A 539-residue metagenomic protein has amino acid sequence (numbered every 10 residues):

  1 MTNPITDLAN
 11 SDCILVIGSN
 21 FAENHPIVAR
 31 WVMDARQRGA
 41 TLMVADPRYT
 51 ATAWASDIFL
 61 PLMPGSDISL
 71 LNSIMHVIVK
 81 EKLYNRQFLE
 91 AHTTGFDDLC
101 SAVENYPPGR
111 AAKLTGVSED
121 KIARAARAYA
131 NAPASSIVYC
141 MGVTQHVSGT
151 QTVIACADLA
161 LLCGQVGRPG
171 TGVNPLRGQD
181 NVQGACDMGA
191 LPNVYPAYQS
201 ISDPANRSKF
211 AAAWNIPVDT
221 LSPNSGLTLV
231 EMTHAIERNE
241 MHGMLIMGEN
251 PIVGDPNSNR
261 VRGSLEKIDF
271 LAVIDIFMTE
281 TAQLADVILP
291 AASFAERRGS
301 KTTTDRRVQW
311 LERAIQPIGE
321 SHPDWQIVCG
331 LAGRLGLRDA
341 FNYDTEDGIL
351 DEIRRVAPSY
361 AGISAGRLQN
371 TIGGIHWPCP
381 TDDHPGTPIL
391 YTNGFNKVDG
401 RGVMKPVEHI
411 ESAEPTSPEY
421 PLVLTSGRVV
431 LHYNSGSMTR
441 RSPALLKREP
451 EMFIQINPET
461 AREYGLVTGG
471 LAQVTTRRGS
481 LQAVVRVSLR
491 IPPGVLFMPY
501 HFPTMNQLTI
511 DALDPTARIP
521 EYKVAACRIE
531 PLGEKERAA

Functional and structural regions predicted by a protein language model:
M1-I14, S222-T233: Glycine-rich oxoanion-binding loops at beta->alpha junctions
A35-T41, E266-F270: A short helix->loop->beta-strand "cap" motif at the edges of active sites that frequently abuts
G39-M43, R48-A132: Long, well-ordered, tryptophan-enriched scaffold segments
R48-A51, I276-E312: Flexible glycine/proline-rich, aromatic-decorated loop/lid segments
L83-E119, P196-L221, I315-T387, L424 (+3 more regions): N-terminal leader/propeptide and maturation segments of large enzyme subunits in energy/redox metabolism and hydrolases
Y129-H234, D305, D339, P380-P385 (+1 more regions): A glycine-rich, hydrophobic/aromatic-adjacent loop/helix-cap motif
L176, Q183-P192, A213-W214, G348-A444: Long, low-complexity segments enriched in small/aliphatic residues
I318-E320, D324-I372, S435, R440-Q455 (+1 more regions): Long, contiguous, secondary-structure-rich segments that constitute the structural scaffold of globular domains
